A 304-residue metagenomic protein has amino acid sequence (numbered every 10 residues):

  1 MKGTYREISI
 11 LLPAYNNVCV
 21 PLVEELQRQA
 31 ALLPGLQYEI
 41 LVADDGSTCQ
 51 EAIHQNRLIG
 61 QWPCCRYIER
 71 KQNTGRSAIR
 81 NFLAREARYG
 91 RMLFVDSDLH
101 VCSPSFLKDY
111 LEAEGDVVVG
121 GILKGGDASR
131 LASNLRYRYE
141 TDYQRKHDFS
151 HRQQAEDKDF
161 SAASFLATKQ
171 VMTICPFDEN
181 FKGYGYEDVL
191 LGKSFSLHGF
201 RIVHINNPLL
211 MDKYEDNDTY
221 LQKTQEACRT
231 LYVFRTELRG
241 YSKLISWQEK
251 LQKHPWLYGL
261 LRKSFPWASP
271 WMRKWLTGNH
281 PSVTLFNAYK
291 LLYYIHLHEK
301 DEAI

Functional and structural regions predicted by a protein language model:
L26-E69: Acidic donor-binding segment of Leloir-type glycosyltransferases
R70-A87: Glycine-rich, basic loop-to-helix element that forms the pyrophosphate-binding segment of sugar-nucleotide handling
M92: Short aromatic/hydrophobic "clamp" motif used to bind/position activated sugar donors
P104-L135: Conserved donor NDP-sugar-binding/catalytic core segment of glycosyltransferases
G121, Y137-D157: Short, flexible, basic/aromatic active-site loop/helix in glycosyltransferases
G183-L191: Acidic donor-binding loop at a coil-to-helix junction in glycosyltransferase catalytic cores that engages
R201-R235: Active-site donor/metal-binding and catalytic loop motifs of nucleotide-sugar-dependent glycosylation enzymes
E226, K243-I304: Non-catalytic, C-terminal membrane-associated alpha-helical segments of glycosyltransferases
